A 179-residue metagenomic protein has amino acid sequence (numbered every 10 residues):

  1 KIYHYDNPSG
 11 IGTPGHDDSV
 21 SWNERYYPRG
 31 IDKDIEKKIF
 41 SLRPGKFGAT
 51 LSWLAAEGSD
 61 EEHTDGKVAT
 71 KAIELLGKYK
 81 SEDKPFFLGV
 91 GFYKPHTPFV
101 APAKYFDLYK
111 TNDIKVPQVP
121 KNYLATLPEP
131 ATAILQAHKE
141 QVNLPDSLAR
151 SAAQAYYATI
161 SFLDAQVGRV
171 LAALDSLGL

Functional and structural regions predicted by a protein language model:
K1-E61: Catalytic-site neighborhoods of secreted/periplasmic enzymes that process anionic sulfate/phosphate groups
K1-S9, G58-K84, H96: Active-site-proximal alpha/beta segments of enzymes that process anionic O-linked groups
P14-H16, K104-Y109, L179: Glycine-rich, phosphate-binding/catalytic loops in enzymes
D34-R43, A125, E129-L144: Phosphate-handling substructures
K46-S59, A133-A155: Short glycine/proline-rich turn/loop motifs
G66-K80, V142-L179: A long, amphipathic alpha-helix that forms part of the scaffold/cap immediately adjacent to metal-dependent active
E74-Y123, Q136-S151: Active-site His/acidic residue clusters
